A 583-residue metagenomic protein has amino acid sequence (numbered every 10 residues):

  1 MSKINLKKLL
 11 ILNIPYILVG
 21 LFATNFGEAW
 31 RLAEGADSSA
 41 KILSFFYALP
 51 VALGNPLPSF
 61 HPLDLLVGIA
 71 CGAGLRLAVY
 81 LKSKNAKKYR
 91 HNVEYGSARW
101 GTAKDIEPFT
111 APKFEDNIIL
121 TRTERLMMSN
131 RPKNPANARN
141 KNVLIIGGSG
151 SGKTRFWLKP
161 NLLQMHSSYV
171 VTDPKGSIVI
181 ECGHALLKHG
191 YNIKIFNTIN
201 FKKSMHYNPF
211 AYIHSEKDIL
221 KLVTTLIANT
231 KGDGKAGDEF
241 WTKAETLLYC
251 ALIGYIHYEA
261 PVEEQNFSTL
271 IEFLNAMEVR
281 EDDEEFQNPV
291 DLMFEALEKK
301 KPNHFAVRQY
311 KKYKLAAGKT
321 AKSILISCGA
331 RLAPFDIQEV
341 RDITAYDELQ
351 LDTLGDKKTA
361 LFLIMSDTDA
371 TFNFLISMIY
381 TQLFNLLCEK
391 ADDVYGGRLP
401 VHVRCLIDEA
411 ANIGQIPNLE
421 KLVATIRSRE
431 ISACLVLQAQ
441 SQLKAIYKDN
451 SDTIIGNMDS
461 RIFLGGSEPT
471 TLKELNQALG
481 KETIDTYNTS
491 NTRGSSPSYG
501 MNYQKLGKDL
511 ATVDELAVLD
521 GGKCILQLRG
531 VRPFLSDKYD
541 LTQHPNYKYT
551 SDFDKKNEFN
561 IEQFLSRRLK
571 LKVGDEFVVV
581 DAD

Functional and structural regions predicted by a protein language model:
M1-S151, R155-L158, K202, K481 (+2 more regions): Basic- and hydrophobic-enriched, low-structure N-terminal and domain-boundary segments that flank ATP-binding catalytic
N13, G20, T24-E28, A136-I431 (+4 more regions): P-loop NTPase motor domains
L49-N55, L63-N117, E216-L226, T269 (+3 more regions): Short alpha-helical interface patches
A98-W100, R125, K141-N142, R308 (+5 more regions): General secondary-structure edge motif
K113-L120, F374-Q382, L475: Conserved long hydrophobic alpha-helices within structured protein cores
L126-P132, K231-F240, V262, D485-K505: Low-complexity, polar-biased intrinsically disordered regions enriched in Pro/Ser/Thr/Gly
V423-I525: Conserved ATP-driven motor cores of ASCE-family P-loop NTPases powering translocation/secretion/packaging/pilus
